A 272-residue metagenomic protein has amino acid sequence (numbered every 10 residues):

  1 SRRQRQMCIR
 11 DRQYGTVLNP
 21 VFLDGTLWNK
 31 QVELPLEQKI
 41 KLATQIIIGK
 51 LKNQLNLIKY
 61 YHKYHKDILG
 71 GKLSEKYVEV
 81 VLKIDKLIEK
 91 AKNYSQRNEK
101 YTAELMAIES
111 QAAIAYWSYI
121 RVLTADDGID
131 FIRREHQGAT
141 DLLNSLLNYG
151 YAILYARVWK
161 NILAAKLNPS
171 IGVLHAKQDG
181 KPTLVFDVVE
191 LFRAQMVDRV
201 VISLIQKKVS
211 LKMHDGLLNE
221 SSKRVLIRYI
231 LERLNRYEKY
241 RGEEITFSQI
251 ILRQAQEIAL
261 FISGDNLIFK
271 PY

Functional and structural regions predicted by a protein language model:
S1-I9: Single conserved hydrophobic/aromatic residue that forms the stacking wall/gate of nucleotide- or nucleobase-binding
R10-N29: Catalytic or ion-translocation cores adjacent to nucleophile or general acid/base/metal-coordination motifs in diverse
L23-Y272: Active-site helix-to-loop segments that bind/position phosphate- or nucleotide-bearing substrates and donors across
